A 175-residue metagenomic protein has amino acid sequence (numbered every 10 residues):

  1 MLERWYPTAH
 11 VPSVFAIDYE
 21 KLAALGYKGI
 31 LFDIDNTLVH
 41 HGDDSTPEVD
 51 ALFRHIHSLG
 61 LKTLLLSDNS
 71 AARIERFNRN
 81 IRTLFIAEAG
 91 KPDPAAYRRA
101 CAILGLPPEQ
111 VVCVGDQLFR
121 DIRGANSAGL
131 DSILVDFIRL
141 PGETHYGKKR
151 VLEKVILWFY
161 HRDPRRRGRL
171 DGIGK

Functional and structural regions predicted by a protein language model:
L2-F32, L38-K175: Asp-based, Mg2+/Mn2+-dependent phosphohydrolase catalytic module
